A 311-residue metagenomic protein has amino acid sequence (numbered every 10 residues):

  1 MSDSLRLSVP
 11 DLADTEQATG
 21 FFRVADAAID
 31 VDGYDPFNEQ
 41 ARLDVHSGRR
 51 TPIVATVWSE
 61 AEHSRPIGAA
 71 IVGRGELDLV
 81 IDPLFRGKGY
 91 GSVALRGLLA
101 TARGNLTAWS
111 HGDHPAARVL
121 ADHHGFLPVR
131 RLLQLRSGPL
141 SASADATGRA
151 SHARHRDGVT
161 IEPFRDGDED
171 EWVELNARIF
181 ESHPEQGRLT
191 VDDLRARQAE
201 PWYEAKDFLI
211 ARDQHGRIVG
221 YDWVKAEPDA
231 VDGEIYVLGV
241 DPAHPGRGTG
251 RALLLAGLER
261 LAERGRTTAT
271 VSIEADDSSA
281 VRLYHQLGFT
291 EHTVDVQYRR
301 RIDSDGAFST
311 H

Functional and structural regions predicted by a protein language model:
M1, G73-D78, P83-G158, V296-R300: Acyl-donor-binding surface of acyltransferase catalytic domains
M1-L43, R149-G187, S309-H311: Short amphipathic alpha-helix that is part of the acyltransferase structural core
P36-I53, A70-G75, E185-V240: A conserved beta-strand-loop-helix scaffold within acyl/acetyltransferase catalytic domains
E62-G68, G216-G220, S279: Glycine-rich acetyl-CoA-binding "A-motif" of GNAT/NAT acetyltransferases
I81, L238-V240, I273: Hydrophobic adenine-recognition pocket in adenosine-nucleotide-binding enzymes
G87-T101, V237-V240, G246-E263, V281-Q286: Conserved acetyl-CoA-binding loop-helix of GNAT-fold acetyltransferases
H124-A146, L255-H311: Active-site/acyl-donor-binding loops of N-acyltransferases
